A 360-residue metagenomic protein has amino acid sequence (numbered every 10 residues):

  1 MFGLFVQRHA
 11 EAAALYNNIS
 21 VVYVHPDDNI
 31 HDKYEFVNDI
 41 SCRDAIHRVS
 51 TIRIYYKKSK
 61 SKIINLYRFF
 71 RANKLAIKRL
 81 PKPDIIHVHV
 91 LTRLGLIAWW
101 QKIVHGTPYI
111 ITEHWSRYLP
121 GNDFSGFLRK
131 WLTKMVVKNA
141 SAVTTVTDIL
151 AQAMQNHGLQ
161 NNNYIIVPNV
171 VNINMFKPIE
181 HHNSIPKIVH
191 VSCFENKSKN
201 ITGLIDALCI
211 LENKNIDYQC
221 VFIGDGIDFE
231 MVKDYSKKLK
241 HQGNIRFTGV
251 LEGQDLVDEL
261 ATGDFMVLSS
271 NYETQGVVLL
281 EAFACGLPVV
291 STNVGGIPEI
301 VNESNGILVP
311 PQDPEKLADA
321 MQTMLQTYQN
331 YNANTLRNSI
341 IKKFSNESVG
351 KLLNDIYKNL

Functional and structural regions predicted by a protein language model:
M1-I40, D44: N-terminal subdomain of nucleotide-sugar transferases
Y109-G126, A142: A short, histidine- and acid-enriched strand-loop-helix "catalytic/donor-clamping" loop that lines the nucleotide-sugar
I149, V170: Carbohydrate-associated surface elements
E180-K199, I205-L208, V221: Conserved donor-binding/catalytic core segment of Leloir-type glycosyltransferases
K233-L251: Nucleotide-activated donor-binding/catalytic signature segment of Leloir-type glycosyltransferases, i.e., the conserved
N271: Aromatic "clamp/platform" in nucleotide-sugar-dependent glycosyltransferases that forms part of the donor/acceptor
P288-S291: Short hydrophobic beta-strand element within catalytic cores of glycosyltransferases and related nucleotide-activated
E303, I307-P314, T323-Q329: Conserved acidic donor-binding segment of nucleotide-sugar-dependent glycosyltransferases
